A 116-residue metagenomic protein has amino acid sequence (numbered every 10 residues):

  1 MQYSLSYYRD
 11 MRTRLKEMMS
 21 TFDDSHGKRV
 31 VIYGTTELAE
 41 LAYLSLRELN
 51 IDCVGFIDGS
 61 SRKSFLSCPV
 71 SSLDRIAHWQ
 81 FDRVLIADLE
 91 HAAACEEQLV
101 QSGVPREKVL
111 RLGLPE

Functional and structural regions predicted by a protein language model:
M1-E116: Hydrophobic, well-ordered beta-alpha structural blocks that scaffold small-molecule cofactor pockets
